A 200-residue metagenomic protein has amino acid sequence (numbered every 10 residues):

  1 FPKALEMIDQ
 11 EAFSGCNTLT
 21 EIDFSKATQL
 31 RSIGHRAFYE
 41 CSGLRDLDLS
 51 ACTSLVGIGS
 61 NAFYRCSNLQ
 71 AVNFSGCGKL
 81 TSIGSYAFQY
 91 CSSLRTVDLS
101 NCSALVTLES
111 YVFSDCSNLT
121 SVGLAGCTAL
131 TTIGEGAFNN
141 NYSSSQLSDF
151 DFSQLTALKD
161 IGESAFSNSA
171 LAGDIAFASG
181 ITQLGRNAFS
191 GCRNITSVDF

Functional and structural regions predicted by a protein language model:
F1-M7, N17-S32, S42-G57, S67-S82 (+5 more regions): Structural signature of tandem-repeat unit edges
D9-S14, G34-Y39, G59-Y64, G84-Q89 (+4 more regions): Consensus positions within tandem repeat domains that build extended binding/scaffold surfaces
